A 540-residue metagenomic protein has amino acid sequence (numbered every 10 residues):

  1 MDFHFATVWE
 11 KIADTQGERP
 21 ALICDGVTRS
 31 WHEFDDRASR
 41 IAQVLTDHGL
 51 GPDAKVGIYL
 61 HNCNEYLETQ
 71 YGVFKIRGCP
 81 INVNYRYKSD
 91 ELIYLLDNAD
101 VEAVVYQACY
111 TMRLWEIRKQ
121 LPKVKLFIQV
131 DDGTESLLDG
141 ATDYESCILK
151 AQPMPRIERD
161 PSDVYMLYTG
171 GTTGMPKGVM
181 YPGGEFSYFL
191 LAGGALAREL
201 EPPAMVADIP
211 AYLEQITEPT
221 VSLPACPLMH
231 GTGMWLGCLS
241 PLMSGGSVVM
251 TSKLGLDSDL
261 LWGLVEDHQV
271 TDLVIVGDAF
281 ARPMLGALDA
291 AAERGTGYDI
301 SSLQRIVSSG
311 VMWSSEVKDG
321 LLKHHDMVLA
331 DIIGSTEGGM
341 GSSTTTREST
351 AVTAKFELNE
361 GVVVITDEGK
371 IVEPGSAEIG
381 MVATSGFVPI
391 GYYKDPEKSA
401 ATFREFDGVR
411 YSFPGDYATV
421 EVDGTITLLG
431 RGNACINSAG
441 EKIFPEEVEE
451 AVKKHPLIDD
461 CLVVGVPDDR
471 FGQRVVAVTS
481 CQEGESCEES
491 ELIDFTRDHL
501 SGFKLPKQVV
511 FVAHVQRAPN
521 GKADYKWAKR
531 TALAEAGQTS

Functional and structural regions predicted by a protein language model:
E18, A151-G170, G174-M175, A211-V221: Conserved pre-ATP/AMP-binding loop-to-beta segment of ANL
E18-C63, L67, Y71, K88-I93: Conserved AMP-binding/adenylate-forming core of the ANL superfamily
S30-H32, V164-P203: Conserved AMP-binding A3 loop
D47-H48, K75-S146, Q269, V510: Structural core segment of the AMP-binding/adenylate-forming
Y87-L96, V104-Y106, E266, G334 (+7 more regions): AMP-binding/adenylate-forming catalytic core of the ANL superfamily
V130, S501-A523: AMP-binding/adenylate-forming catalytic domain of the ANL superfamily
G171, S244-G246, V270-I275, L285-A351 (+3 more regions): Gly/Ser/Thr-rich phosphate-binding loop
S187-A225, M229-V274, A287, A291-A292: Conserved AMP-binding/adenylation subdomain of ANL enzymes
